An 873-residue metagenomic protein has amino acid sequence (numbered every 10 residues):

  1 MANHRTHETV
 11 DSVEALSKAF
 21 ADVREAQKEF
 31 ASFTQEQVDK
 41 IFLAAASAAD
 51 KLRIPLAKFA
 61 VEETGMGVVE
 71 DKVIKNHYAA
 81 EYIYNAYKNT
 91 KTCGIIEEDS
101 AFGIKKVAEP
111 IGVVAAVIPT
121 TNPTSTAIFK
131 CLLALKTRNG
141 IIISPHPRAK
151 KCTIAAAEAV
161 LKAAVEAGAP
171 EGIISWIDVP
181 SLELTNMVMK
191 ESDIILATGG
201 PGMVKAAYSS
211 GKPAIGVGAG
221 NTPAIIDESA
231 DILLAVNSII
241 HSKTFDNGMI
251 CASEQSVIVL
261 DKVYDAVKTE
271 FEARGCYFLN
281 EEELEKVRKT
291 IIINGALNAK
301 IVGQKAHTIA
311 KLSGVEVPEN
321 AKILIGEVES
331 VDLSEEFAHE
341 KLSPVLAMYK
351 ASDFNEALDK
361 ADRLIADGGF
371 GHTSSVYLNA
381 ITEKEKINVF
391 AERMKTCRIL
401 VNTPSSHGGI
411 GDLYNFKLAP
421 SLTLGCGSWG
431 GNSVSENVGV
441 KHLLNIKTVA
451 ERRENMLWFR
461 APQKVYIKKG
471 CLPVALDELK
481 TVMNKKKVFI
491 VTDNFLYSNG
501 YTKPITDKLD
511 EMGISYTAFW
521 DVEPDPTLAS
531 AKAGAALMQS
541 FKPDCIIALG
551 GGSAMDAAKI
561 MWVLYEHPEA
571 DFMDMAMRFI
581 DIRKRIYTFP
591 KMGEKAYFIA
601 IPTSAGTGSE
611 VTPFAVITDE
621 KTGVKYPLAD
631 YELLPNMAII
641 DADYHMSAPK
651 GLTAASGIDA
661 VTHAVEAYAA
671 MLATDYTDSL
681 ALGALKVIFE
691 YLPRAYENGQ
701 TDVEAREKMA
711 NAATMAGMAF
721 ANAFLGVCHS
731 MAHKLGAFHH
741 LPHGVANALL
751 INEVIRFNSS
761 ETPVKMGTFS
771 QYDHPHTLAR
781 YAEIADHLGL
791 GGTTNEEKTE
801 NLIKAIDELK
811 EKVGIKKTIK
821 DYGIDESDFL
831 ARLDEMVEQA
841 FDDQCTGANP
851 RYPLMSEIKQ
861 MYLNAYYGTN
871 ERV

Functional and structural regions predicted by a protein language model:
A2-K105, L133, A273: N-terminal Rossmann-like NAD(P)+-binding subdomain of aldehyde/semialdehyde dehydrogenases
N3, V10-S12, I128, V204-D332 (+1 more regions): ALDH superfamily catalytic-core signature
R5, A31, V315-N455: Conserved C-terminal structural/oligomerization subdomain of aldehyde/semialdehyde dehydrogenase
Q27, T137-C152, P213-D227, K243-E281 (+5 more regions): Short loop-to-beta-strand entry elements in the cores of soluble alpha/beta enzymes
I95-L234: Rossmann-like NAD(P) dinucleotide-binding subdomain of oxidoreductase/dehydrogenase enzymes
A156, A529-D643: Glycine/threonine-rich beta-strand-loop-alpha-helix active-site module that forms ligand/phosphate-binding
D265, A273, V611-A723: Carboxylate- and glycine-rich phosphate/diphosphate-binding segment that chelates Mg2+/Mn2+
F738-L741, V745-D828, E871: Gly/Pro-rich interdomain helix-loop hinge
